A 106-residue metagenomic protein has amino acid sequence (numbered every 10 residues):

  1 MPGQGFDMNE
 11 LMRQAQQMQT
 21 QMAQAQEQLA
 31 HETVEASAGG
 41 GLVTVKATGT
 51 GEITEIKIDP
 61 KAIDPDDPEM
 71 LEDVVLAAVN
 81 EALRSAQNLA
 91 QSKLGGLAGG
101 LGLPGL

Functional and structural regions predicted by a protein language model:
M1-E35, A82-L106: Long amphipathic alpha-helical segments used for membrane anchoring, targeting, substrate engagement, or oligomerization
M8, P60, D73-V74: Generic detector of well-ordered alpha-helical packing
A15, G51, V75: Residue-level signature of catalytic and energy-coupling elements of molecular machines, predominantly ATP/GTP-dependent
E27, G51-I53, I63, R84: Generic secondary-structure boundary signal with a strong preference for alpha-helix termini
H31, S37-I56: N-terminal intrinsically disordered, cationic/polar leader segments that include organellar targeting peptides
G41-T44, E55, A77, R84 (+2 more regions): Alpha-helix boundary/capping detector
I56-P68: A short interface-forming secondary-structure element
D67, E72-A86: Short, well-ordered alpha-helical segments
